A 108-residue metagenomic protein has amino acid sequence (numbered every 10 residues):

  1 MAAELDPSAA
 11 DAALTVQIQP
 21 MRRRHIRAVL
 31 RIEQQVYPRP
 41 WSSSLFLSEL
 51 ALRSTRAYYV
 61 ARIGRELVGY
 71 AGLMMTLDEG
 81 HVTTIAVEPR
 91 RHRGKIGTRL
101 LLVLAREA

Functional and structural regions predicted by a protein language model:
A2-E4, D11-A13, Q17-G94, T98-A108: Acetyl-CoA-dependent GNAT
